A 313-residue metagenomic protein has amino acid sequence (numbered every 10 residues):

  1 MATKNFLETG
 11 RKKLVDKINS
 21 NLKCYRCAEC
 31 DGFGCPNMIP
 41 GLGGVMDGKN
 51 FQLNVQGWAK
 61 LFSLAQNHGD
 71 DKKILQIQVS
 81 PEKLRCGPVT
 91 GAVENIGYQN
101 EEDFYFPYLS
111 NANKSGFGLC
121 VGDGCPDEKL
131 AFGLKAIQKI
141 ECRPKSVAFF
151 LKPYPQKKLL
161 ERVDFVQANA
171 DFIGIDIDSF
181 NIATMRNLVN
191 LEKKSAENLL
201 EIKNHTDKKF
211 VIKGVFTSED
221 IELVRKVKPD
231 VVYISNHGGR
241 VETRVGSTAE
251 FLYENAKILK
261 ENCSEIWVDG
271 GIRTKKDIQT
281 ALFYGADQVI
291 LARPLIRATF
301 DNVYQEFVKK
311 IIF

Functional and structural regions predicted by a protein language model:
M1-P155: N-terminal capping/small domains of soluble enzymes
E82-P88, F117-D123, K145-L151, I173-I175 (+4 more regions): Hydrophobic faces of well-ordered beta-strands that scaffold small-molecule active sites in alpha/beta enzyme cores
V89-G91, G124-P126, F150-Q156, D178-F180 (+4 more regions): Active-site beta-loop-alpha junctions enriched in small/polar residues
N95-G97, V121-F132, F180-N187, N236-T243 (+1 more regions): Glycine-rich, proline-tolerant flexible connector loops at the mouths of alpha/beta enzymes
L134-A148, E192-F210, R244-G270, K309-F313: Alpha-helix-loop-beta-strand connector modules within alpha/beta enzyme cores
Y154-T217: Metal-dependent enolase-superfamily TIM-barrel catalytic cores that perform enediolate-based chemistry
K157-Q167, F216-P229, E254-N262, I266 (+1 more regions): Catalytic cores of alpha/beta
I177-S179, P229-G246, I278-E306: Glycine-rich phosphate-binding active-site loops on the catalytic face of alpha/beta enzymes
